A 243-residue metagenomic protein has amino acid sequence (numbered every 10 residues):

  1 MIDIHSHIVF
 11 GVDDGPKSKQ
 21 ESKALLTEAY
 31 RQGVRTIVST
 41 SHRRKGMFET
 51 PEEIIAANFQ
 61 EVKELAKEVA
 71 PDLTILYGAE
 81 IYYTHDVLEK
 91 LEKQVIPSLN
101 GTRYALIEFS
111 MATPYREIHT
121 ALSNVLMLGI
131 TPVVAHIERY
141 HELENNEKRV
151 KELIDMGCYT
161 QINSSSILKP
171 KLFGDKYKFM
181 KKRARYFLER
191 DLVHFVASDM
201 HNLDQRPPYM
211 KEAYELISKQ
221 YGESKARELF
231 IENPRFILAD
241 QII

Functional and structural regions predicted by a protein language model:
M1-L73: An N-terminally biased module of ancient metal coordination in phosphate/nucleic-acid-related enzymes
I2-I4, V38-T40, L76-A79, V133-A135 (+2 more regions): Active-site neighborhood of phospho(di)ester-bond hydrolases with catalytic His/Asp-centered motifs
I8-K19, I107-T113, K171-D175: Active-site mouth loops of central-metabolism enzymes
S18-E21, I54-A56, K90-E92, N145-K151 (+2 more regions): Charged helix-capping and loop-helix junction motifs
R44-M47, Y82-T84, R139-L143, I167-P170 (+1 more regions): Active-site environment of divalent metal-dependent phosphoester hydrolases
E49-Q161: Extended substrate/RNA-proximal surfaces in nucleic-acid metabolism proteins
R190-P207: Short acidic/histidine-rich active-site segments
M210-I243: Mid-to-C-terminal alpha-helical segments outside catalytic/metal-binding sites
